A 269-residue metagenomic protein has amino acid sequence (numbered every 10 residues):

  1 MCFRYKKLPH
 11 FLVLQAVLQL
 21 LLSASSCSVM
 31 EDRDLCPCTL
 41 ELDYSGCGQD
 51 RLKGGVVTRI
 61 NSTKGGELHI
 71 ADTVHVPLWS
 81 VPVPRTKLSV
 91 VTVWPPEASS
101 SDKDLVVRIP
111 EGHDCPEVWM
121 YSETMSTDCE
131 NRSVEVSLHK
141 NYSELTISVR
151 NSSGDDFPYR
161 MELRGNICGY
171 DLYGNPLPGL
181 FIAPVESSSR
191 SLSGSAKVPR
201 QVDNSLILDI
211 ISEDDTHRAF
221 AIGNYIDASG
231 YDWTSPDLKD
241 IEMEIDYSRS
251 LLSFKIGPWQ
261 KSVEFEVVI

Functional and structural regions predicted by a protein language model:
C2-L14: Bacterial N-terminal signal peptides that target proteins for export
C2-Y5, Q19-G48, S262: Bacterial Sec-dependent N-terminal signal peptides
L42-G54, S148-D156: Structural motif
G46, K140, N151-S153, G165-I167 (+1 more regions): Beta-strand elements of well-folded, non-transmembrane domains
G54-K103, P158-G230, E266-V267: Tryptophan-paired
E97-S133, D214-S250: Structured interaction patches on ligand/partner-binding surfaces of diverse proteins
E135-Y142: Conserved "repeat-terminator" motif of extracellular CCP/Sushi domains
K255-I269: Short, low-complexity, Pro/Ser/Thr/Gly-rich segments in the mature regions of secreted, periplasmic
